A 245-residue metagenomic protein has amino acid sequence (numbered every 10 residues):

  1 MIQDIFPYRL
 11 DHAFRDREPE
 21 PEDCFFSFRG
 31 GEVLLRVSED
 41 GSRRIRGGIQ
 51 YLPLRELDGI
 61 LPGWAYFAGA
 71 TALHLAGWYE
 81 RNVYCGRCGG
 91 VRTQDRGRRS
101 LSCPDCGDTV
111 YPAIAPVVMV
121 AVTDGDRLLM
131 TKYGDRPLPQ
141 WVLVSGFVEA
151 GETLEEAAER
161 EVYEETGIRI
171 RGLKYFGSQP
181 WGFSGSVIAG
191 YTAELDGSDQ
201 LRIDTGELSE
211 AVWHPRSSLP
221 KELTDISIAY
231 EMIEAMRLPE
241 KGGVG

Functional and structural regions predicted by a protein language model:
M1-N82, P137-W141, F183, T205-G245: Nudix hydrolase/Nudix homology domain
E39-D40, V148, S198: A short, internal acetyl-CoA/4′-phosphopantetheine-binding micro-motif in the GNAT/acyltransferase core
A70-T123: Cys/His-rich short segments
S100-V142, R169-I170, K174, A193-L195: N-terminal strand-loop-strand
V118, V187-A189, S209: Change "...and in nucleic-acid phosphodiester-cleaving endonucleases..." to "...and in nucleic-acid processing enzymes
L129, E149, P220: Nucleotide phosphate-binding site architecture
V142-F176, Y191: The catalytic Nudix box helix
Q179-R202: Active-site-adjacent beta-strand/loop module that shapes the phosphate/pyrophosphate-binding cleft
